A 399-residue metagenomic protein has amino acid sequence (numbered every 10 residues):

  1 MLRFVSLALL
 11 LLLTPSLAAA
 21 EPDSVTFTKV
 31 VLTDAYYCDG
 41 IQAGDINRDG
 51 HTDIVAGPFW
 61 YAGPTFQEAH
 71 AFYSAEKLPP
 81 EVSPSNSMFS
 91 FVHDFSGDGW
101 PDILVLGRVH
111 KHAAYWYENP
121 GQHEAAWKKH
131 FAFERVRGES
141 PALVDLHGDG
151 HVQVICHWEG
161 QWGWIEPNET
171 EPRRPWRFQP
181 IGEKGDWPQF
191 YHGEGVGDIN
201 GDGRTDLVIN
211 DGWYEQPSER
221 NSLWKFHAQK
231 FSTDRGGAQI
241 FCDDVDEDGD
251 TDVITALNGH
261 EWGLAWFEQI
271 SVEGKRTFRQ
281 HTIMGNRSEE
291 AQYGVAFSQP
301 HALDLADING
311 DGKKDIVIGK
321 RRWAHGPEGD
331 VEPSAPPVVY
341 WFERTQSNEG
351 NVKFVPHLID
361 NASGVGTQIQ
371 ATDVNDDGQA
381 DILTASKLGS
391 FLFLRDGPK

Functional and structural regions predicted by a protein language model:
M1-L2: N-terminal secretory signal peptides that target proteins for export/translocation
V5-S16: Bacterial N-terminal signal peptides
A19-K399: Beta-propeller-forming repeat regions
